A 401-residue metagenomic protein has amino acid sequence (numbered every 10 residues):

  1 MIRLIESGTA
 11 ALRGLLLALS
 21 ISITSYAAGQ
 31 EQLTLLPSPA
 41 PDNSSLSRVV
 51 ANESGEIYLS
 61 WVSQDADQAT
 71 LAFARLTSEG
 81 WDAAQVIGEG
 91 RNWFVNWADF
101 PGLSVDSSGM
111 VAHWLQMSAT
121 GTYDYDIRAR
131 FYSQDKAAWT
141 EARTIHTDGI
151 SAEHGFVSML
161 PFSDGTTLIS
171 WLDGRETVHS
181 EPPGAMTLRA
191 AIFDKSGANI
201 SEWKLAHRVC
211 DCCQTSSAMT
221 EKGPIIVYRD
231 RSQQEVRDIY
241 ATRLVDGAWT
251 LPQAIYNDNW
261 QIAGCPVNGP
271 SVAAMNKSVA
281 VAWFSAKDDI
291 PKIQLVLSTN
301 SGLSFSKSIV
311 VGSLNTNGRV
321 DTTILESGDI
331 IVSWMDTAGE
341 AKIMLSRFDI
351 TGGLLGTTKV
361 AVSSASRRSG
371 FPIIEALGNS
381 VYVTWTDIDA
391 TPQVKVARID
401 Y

Functional and structural regions predicted by a protein language model:
M1-L4, S20-S22: Generic short N-terminal amphipathic or hydrophobic helices
I2-L15: Bacterial N-terminal signal peptides that target proteins for export
T9, S25-A27: N-terminal regions of proteins, emphasizing targeting and processing segments when present
R13-T24: Bacterial N-terminal signal peptides
A28-Y401: Extracellular, repeat-based ectodomains that mediate carbohydrate processing or recognition
